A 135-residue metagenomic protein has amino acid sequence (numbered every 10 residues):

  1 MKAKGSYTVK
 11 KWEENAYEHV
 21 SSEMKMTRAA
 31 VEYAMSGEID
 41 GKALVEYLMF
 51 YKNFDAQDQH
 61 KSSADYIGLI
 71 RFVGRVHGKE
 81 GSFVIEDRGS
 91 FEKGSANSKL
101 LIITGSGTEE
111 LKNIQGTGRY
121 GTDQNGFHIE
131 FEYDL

Functional and structural regions predicted by a protein language model:
M1-L135: Targeting-peptide/extracellular-domain and disordered-appendage signature
